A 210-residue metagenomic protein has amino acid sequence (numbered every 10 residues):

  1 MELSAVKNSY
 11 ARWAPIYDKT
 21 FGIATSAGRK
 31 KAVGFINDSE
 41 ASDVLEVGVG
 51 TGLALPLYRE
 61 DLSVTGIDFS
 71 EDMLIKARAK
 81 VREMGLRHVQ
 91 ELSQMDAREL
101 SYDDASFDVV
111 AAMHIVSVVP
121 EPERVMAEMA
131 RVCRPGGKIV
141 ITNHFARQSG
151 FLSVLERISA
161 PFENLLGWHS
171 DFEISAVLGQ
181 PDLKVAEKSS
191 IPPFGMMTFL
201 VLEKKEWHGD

Functional and structural regions predicted by a protein language model:
M1-W13: N-terminal, positively charged/glycine-rich alpha-helical extensions of SAM-dependent methyltransferases
S4, F21-I23, V140-T198: C-terminal alpha-helical "lid/dimerization" subdomain adjacent to the S-adenosyl-L-methionine
A11-I23: Class I SAM-dependent methyltransferase Rossmann-like catalytic core, especially the SAM/SAH-binding loop
I23-S42: Conserved alpha-helix/loop element of class I SAM-dependent methyltransferases that forms part of the SAM/SAH-binding
D43-E99: Class I SAM-dependent methyltransferase SAM/SAH-binding core
R98-V110: A short acidic, Gly/Pro-enriched loop at the edge of an enzyme's catalytic core that lines a small-molecule cofactor
V109-E121: A short SAM/SAH-binding and catalytic strip from SAM-dependent methyltransferases
E123-P135: A short glycine-rich, Lys/Arg-flanked "PGG" loop and its adjoining helix->strand segment in the class I
